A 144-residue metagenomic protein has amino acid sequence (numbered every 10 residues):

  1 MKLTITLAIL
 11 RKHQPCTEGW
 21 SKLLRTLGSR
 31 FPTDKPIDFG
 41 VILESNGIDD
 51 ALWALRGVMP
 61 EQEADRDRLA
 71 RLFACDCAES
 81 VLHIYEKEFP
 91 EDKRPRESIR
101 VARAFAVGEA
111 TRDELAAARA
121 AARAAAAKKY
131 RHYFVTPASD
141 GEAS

Functional and structural regions predicted by a protein language model:
M1-S144: Short, glycine-biased loop/turn motifs at secondary-structure junctions and in low-complexity Ser/Thr/Pro-rich termini
